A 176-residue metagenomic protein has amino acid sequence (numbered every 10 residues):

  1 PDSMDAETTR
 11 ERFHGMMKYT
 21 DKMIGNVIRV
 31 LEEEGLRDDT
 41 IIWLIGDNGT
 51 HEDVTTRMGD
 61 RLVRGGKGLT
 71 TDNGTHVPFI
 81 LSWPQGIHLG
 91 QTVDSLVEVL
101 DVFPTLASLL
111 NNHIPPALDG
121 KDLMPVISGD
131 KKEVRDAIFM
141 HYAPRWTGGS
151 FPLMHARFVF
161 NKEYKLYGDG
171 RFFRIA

Functional and structural regions predicted by a protein language model:
P1-R12, H51-E52, R57-R61: Active-site His/acidic residue clusters
D2-E11, V30, V102, L106-I114: Mature extracellular catalytic domain of secreted serine hydrolases with alpha/beta-hydrolase catalytic cores
E7-D21, V93-L100, A117: Soluble non-cytosolic domains of exported or imported proteins
Y19-T55: Metal-dependent active-site segment of extracytoplasmic phospho-/sulfohydrolases and closely related
E33, D39, R64, G74 (+3 more regions): Secreted, luminal/periplasmic, and some membrane-associated catalytic domains that remodel anionic oxygen-ester
L36-I42, H76, V134-D136, K162-Y164: Loop/turn elements at helix/coil->beta-strand transitions in domains of secreted/extracellular proteins
T50-T70, I87-Q91, S95, L100-I175: C-terminal cap/loop subdomain of S1 sulfatases and analogous C-terminal strand-loop tails that border
H76-P78, A156: Short glycine-rich loop/turn motifs
